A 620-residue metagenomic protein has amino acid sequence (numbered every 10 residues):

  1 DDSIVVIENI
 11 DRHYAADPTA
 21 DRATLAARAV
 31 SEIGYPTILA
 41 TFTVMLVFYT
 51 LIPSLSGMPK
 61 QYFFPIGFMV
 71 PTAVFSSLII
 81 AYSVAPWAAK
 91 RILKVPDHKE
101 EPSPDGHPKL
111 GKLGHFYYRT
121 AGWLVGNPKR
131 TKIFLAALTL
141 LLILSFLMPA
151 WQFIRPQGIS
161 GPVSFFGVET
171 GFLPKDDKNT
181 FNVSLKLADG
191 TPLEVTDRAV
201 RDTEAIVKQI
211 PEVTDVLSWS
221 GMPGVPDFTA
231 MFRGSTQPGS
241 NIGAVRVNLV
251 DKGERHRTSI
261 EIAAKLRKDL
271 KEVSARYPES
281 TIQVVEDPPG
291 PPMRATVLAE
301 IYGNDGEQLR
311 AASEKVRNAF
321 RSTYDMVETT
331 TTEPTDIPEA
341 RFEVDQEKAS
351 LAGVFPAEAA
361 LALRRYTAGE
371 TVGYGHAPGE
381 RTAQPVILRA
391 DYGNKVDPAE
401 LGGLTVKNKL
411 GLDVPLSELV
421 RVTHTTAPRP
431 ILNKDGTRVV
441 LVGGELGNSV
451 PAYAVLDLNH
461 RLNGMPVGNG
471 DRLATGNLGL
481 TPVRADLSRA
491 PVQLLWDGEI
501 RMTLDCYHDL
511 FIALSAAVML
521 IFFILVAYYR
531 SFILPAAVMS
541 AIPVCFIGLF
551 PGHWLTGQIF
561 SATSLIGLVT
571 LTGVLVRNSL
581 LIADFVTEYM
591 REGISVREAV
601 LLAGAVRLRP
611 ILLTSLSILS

Functional and structural regions predicted by a protein language model:
D2-D11, T72, L520-R607, L612-S620: Hydrophobic transmembrane alpha-helices and their membrane-interface caps in long multi-pass transport proteins
D2-I10, G34-S54, Y62-P104, V245 (+4 more regions): Transmembrane alpha-helices and their membrane-interface boundaries in multi-pass membrane transporters and channels
I7, H13-L39, G114, W496 (+2 more regions): Helix-loop junctions and hydrophobic alpha-helical segments within the transmembrane domains of large membrane
I33, T50, S103-T170, V200 (+1 more regions): Signature of alpha-helical transmembrane segments and their immediate interfacial
Y35-Y49, A73, A81, R130-L135 (+6 more regions): Hydrophobic alpha-helical transmembrane segments in multi-pass membrane proteins
L51-Y62, D97, L138-D189, F232 (+1 more regions): Transmembrane helices with small-residue packing motifs
I52-V70, F172-L173, I500, P551-V569: Short helix-loop junctions at transmembrane helix boundaries
M148-V168, N182, V195-S218, D227-F228 (+5 more regions): Surface-exposed amphipathic alpha-helical segments in non-transmembrane regions that serve as interaction surfaces
